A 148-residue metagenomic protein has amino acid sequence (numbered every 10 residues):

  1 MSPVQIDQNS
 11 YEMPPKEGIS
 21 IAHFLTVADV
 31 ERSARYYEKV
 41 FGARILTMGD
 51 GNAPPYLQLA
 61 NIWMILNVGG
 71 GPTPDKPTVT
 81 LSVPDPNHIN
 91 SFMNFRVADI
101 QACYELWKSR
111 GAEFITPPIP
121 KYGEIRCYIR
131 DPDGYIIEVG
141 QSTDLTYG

Functional and structural regions predicted by a protein language model:
S2-A22, R44-F95, A102-R130, Q141-G148: Vicinal oxygen chelate
R32-S33, D99-C103: Short phosphate-engaging motifs
S33-E38, W107, G134: Conserved active-site tyrosine of GNAT-family acetyltransferases
